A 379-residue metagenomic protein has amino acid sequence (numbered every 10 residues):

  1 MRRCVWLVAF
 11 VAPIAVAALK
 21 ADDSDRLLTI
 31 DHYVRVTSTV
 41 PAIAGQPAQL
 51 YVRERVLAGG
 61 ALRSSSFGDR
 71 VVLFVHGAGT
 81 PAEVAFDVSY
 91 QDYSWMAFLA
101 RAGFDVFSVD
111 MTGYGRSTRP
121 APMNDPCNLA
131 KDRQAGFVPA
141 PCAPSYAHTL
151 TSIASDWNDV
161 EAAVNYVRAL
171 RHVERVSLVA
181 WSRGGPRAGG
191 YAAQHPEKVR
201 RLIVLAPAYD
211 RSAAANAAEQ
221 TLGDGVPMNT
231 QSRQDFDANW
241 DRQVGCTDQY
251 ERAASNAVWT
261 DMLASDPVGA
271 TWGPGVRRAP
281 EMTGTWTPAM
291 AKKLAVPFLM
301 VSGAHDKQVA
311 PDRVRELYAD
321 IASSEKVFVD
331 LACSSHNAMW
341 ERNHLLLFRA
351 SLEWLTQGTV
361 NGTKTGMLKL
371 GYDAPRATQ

Functional and structural regions predicted by a protein language model:
D22-F67: N-terminal cap/lid segment of alpha/beta-hydrolase-fold proteins
G59-S108, P120: Short, surface-exposed "cap/lid" segments of acyl-processing enzymes
Q134-A147, W157-R175: Conserved acidic catalytic loop of the alpha/beta-hydrolase fold
G185-P196, L202: Short glycine-enriched nucleophile-adjacent loop and the immediately C-terminal alpha-helix near the catalytic center
I203-S212: Active-site nucleophile loop of the alpha/beta-hydrolase fold
S212-V301, Q379: Alpha/beta-hydrolase
K307-R313: Conserved alpha/beta-hydrolase "acid-adjacent" motif
S334-L345: Catalytic histidine-centered segment of alpha/beta-hydrolase-like enzymes
